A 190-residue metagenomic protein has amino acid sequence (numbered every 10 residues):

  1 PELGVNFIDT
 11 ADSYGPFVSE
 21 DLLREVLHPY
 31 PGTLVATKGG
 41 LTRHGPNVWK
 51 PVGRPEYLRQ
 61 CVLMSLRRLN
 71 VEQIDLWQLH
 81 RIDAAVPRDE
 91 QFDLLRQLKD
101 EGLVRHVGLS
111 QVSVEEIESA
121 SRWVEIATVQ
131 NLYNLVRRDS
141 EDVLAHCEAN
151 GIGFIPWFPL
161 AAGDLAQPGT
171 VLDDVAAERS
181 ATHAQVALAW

Functional and structural regions predicted by a protein language model:
P1, P51-L69, S113-S119: Short, acidic/polar
P1-T37: N-terminal binding-site loop/beta-alpha segment at the start of enzyme catalytic domains that lines or forms
E2, R24-L34, L66-N70, K99 (+2 more regions): Acidic (Asp/Glu)-rich catalytic clusters
I8, I74, V107: Glycine-centered flexible beta-alpha turn that most often forms the glycine-rich phosphate-binding loop
P16, I82-W190: Beta/alpha (TIM)-barrel catalytic core signal, keyed to glycine-rich beta->alpha loops juxtaposed to Asp/Glu that bind
G32-G45, Q111: A short, structured active-site edge motif that brings together acidic residues
T42-W49, L165-A166: A short acidic, helix-capping loop that chelates divalent metal ions and anchors anionic groups
L66-P87: Active-site groove signature of glycoside hydrolases
